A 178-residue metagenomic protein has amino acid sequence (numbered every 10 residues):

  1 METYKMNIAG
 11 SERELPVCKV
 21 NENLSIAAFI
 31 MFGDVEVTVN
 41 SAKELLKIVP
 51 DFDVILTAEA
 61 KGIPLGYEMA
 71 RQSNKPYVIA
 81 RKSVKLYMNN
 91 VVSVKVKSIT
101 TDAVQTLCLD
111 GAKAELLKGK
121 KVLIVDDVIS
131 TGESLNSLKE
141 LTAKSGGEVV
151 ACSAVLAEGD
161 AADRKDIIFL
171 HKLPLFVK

Functional and structural regions predicted by a protein language model:
M1-D51: Active-site-facing substrate-recognition patch
Y4-K5, N136-K178: PRPP-dependent phosphoribosyltransferase catalytic core
F52-E59: Short glycine-rich phosphate-binding loop at a beta-alpha junction
D53, K120, V150: Conserved acidic residues
E59-L65: Gly/Ser/Thr-rich loops at beta-strand to alpha-helix junctions that form or flank small-molecule/cofactor-binding
S73, V94-I99, I168-H171: Short, hinge-like loop/turn segments at secondary-structure boundaries
Y77-K121: Short, glycine/charge-rich flexible loops or terminal/linker lids adjacent to PRPP-binding catalytic cores
D126-K139: Acidic, divalent-metal-coordinating active-site segment for phosphoryl/phosphodiester hydrolysis, typified by short
